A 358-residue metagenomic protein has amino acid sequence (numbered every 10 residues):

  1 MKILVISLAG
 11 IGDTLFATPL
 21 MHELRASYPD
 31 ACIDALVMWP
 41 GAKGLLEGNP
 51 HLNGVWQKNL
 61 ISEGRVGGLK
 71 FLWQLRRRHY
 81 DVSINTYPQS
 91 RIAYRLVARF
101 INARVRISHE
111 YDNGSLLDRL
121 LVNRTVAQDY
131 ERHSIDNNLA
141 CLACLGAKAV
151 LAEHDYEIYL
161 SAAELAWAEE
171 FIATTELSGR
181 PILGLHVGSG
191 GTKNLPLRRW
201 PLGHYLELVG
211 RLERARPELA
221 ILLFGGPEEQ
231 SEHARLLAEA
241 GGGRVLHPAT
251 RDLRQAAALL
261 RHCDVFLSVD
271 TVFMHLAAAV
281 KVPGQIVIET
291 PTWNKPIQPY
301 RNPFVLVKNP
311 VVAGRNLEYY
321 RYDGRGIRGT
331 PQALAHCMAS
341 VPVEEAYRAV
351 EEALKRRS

Functional and structural regions predicted by a protein language model:
M1-S358: Catalytic machinery of carbohydrate-active enzymes, primarily nucleotide-sugar-dependent glycosyltransferases
